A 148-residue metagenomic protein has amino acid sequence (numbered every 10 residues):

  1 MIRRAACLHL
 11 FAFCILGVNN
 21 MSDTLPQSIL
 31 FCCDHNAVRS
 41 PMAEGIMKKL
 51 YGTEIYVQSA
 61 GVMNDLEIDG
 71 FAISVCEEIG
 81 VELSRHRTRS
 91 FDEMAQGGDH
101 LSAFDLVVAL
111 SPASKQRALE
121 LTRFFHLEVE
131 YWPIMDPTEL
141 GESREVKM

Functional and structural regions predicted by a protein language model:
I2-A6: Positively charged N-terminal leader segments that act as targeting/secretion signals
H9, N19-N20: Intrinsic-disorder-associated, low-complexity terminal segments enriched in Asp/Asn/His/Tyr and depleted of Lys/Arg
H9-L10, G45: A periodicity- and composition-biased signal for non-globular, repetitive helical segments
S22-M148: Short polar/charged helix/loop
